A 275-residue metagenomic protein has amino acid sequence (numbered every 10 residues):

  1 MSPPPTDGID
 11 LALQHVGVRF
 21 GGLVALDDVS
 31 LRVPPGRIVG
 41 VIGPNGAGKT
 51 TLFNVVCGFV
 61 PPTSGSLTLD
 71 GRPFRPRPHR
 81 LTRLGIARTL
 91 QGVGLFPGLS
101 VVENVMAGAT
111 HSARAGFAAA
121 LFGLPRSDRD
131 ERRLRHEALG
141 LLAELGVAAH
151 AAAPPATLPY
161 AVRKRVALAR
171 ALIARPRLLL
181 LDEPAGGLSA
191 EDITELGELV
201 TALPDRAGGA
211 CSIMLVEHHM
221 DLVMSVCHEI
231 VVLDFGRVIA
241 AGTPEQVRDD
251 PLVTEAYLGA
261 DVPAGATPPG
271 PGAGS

Functional and structural regions predicted by a protein language model:
I42-P44: The feature captures the beta-strand-to-loop junction immediately N-terminal to the Walker
C57: Helix-to-loop junction immediately C-terminal to a conserved catalytic motif
S66-L84, F122-S127, A156: ABC ATPase NBD Q-loop/coupling interface
L168: Hydrophobic anchor residue at the start of the ABC signature
R175: Conserved catalytic motifs of ABC-family nucleotide-binding domains
L179-E183: Catalytic Walker B motif of ABC-type/P-loop ATPase nucleotide-binding domains
